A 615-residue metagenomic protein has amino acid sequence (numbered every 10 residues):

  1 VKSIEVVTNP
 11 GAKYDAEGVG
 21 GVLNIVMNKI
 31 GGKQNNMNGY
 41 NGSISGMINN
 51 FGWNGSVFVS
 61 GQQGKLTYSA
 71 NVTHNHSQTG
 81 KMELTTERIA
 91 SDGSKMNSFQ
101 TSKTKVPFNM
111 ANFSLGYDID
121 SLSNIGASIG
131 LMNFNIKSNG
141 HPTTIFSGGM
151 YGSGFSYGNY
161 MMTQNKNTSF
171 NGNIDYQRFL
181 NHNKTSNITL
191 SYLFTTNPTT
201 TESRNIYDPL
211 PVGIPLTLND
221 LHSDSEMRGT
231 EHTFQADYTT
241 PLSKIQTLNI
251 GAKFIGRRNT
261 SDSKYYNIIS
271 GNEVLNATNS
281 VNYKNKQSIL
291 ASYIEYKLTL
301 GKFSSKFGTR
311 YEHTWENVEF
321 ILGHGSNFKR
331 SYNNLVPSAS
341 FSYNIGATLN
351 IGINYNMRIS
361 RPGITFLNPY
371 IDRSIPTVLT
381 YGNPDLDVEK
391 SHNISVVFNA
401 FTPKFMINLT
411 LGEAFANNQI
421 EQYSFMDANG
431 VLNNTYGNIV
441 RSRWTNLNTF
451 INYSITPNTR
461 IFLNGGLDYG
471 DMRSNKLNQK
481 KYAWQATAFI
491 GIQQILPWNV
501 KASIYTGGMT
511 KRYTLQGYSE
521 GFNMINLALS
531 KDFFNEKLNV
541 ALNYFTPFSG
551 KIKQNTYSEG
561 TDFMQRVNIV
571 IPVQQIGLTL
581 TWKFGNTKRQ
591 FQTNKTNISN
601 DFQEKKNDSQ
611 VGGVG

Functional and structural regions predicted by a protein language model:
V6, G18-I44: N-terminal periplasmic accessory domains that precede and gate Gram-negative outer-membrane beta-barrel machines
G32-F58, R566: Short strand-turn segments of transmembrane beta-barrel domains in outer membranes, especially the first one or two
G46-N50, Q63, H74-Q78, L131-K137 (+14 more regions): Transmembrane beta-strands of outer-membrane beta-barrel pores
F51-T79, S94-G140, T168-G172, A486 (+1 more regions): Transmembrane beta-barrel wall of Gram-negative outer-membrane proteins
F99, E231-Q235, L275-V281, Y381-N383 (+5 more regions): Outer membrane beta-barrel strand-and-loop segments of large Gram-negative receptors, especially TonB-dependent
N112-F134, N159-E319, N344, T348 (+2 more regions): Face-selective signature of the C-terminal outer-membrane beta-barrel domain
V281-Q287, R330, I359-N408, F415 (+4 more regions): Outer-membrane beta-barrel signature, preferentially recognizing the C-terminal barrel domain of Gram-negative
W315-N317, A347-H392, E413-N429, P547-T561: Surface-exposed extracellular loop regions of Gram-negative outer-membrane beta-barrel proteins, predominantly
